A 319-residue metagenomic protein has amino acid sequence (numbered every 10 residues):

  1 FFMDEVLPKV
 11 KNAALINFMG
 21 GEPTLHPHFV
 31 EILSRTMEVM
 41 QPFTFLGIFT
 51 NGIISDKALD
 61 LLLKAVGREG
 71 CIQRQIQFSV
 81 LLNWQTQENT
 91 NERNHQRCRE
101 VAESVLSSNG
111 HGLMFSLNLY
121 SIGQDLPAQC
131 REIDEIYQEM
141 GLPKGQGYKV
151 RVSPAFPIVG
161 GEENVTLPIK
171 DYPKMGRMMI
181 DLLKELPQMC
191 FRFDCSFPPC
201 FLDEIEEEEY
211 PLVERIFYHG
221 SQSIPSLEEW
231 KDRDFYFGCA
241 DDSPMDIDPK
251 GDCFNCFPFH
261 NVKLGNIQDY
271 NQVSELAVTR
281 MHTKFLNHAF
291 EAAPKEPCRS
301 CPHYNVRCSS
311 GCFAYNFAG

Functional and structural regions predicted by a protein language model:
F2-M19, H26-D171: Radical SAM/AdoMet-radical enzyme domain recognition
G147, D242, C298: Extracellular structured ligand-interaction cores
K170-R177, D234: A structural motif corresponding to the C-terminal lobe/cap of the Radical SAM core domain
K174-E229, D252-C308: C-terminal accessory region of radical SAM enzymes
R233, F237-D242: Short, small/polar residue-rich loop motifs at catalytic or cofactor-binding pockets
I247-D248: Short, acidic, Ser/Thr-enriched surface-loop or helix-capping motifs
S310-C312: Beta-strand acidic-aromatic groove motif in beta-rich domains, primarily in extracellular
A314-G319: Short cysteine/histidine-rich metal-coordination sites, predominantly Zn2+-binding motifs
